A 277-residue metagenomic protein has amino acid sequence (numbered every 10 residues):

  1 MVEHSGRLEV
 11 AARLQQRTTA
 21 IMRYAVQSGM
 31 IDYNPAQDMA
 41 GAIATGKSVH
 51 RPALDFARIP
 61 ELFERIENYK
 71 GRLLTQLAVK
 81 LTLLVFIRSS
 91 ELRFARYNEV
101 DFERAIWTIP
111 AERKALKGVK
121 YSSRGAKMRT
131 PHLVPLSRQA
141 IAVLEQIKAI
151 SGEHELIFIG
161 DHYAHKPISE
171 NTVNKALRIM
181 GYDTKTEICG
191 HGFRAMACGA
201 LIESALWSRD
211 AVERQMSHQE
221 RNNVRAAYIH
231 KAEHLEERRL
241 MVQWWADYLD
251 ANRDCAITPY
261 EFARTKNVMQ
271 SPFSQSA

Functional and structural regions predicted by a protein language model:
M1-E3, D38, A42-L74, L84-I87 (+4 more regions): Long, amphipathic, Lys/Arg-enriched alpha-helical "connector/arm" segment
M1-R23, S28-M30, V49-H50, K70-L73 (+2 more regions): N-terminal core-binding DNA-recognition domain of tyrosine site-specific recombinases/integrases
R23-N34, T82-T108, W207-D210: Short, charged phosphate-coordinating catalytic segments
V26-R65, Y121, D161-H162, H230-E233 (+1 more regions): Flexible interdomain linker/hinge and immediately adjacent N-terminus of the catalytic tyrosine-recombinase domain
Q37-G46, F94-A149, E220-N223: Conserved tyrosine-mediated DNA breakage-rejoining catalytic core shared by Y-recombinases
T45-S48, A53, I109-K117, I141 (+1 more regions): Catalytic-site neighborhood detector that most strongly recognizes the C-terminal catalytic loop/helix of tyrosine
S48, P52, L116-E145, H154-L177 (+2 more regions): C-terminal catalytic core of Y-nucleophile DNA break-rejoin enzymes
E64-Q76, V85, Q146-Y163, N171-R214 (+2 more regions): Short, basic (Lys/Arg/His-rich) helix/loop patches that form interaction surfaces in the mid-to-C-terminal regions
